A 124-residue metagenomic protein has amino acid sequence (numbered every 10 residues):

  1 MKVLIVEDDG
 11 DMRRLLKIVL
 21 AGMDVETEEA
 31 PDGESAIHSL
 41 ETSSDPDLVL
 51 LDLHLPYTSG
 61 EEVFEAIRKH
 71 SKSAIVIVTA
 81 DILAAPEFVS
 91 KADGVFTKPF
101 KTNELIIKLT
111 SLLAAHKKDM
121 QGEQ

Functional and structural regions predicted by a protein language model:
E7, T79: Conserved acidic carboxylate
G10-E28: Two-component/phosphorelay signaling modules centered on CheY-like receiver
E29-L48: Acidic, metal-coordinating helix/loop segments flanking the phosphotransfer/catalytic sites of two-component signaling
D32, S59-E62: Acidic catalytic/metal-coordinating carboxylates
D52: Active-site residues of response regulator receiver
E61-K72: Short amphipathic alpha-helix used as the core "switch/output" element in two-component signaling
E62, A80-T97, N103: Alpha4 helix (beta4-alpha4-beta5 surface) of REC/receiver domains from two-component response regulators
F100-L113, K117: C-terminal output helix
